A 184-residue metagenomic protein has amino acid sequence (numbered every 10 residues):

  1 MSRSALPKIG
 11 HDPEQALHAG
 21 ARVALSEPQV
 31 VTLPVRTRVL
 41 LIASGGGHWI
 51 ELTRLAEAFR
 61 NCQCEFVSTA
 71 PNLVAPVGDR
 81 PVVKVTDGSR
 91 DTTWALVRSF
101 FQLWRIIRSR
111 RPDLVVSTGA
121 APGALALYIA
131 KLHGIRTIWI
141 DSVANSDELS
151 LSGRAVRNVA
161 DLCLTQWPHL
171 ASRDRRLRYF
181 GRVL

Functional and structural regions predicted by a protein language model:
M1-P71, D79: N-terminal subdomain of nucleotide-sugar transferases
A43-G45, C62-Q102, H169, F180-V183: Conserved nucleotide-sugar phosphate-binding/catalytic loop shared by glycosyltransferases and other
I50-T53, P76, L125-Y128, L149-S150 (+1 more regions): Short glycine-/acidic-enriched loop or helix-start segments at secondary-structure transitions that form or flank
W104-L114, A124-I138, R154-N158: Glycosyltransferases and closely related glycan-assembly transferases that use nucleotide-activated donors
T118-P122: Short His-centered aromatic/hydrophobic patch
I135-L184: Active-site-proximal region of nucleotide-activated glycan assembly enzymes, centered on histidine/acidic-rich loops
